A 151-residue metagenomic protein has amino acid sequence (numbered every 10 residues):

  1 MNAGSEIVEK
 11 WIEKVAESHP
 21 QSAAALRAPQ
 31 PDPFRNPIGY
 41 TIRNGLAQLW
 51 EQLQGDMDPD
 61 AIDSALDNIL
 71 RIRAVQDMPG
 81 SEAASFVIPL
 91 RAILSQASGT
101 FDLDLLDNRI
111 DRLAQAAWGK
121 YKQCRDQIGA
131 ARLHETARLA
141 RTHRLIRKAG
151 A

Functional and structural regions predicted by a protein language model:
M1-N68, G99-A151: Core of compact, soluble alpha-helical bundle domains
R71, F86-V87, I110: Generic preference for hydrophobic/aromatic residues in regular secondary structure cores
M78-A97: Elongated alpha-helical scaffolds
